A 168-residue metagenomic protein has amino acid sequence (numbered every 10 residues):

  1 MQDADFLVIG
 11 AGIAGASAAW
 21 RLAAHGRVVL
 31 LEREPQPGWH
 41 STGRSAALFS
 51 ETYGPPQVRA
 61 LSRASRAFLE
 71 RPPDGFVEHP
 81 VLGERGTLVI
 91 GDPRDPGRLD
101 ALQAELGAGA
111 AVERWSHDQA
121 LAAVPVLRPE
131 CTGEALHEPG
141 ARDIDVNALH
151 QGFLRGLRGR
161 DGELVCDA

Functional and structural regions predicted by a protein language model:
M1-A14, V29: Beta1/beta-strand and adjacent pyrophosphate-binding region of the FAD-binding site in flavoprotein oxidoreductases
G10, E32, G91: Short beta-strand/turn micro-motifs composed of small residues that flank or help shape donor/cofactor-binding pockets
A19, A23, G156: Gly/Ala-rich phosphate-binding loop of Rossmann-like dinucleotide-binding domains, activating on the conserved
A23-T42: Glycine-rich FAD pyrophosphate-binding loop
E34-Q36, A120, F153: Short beta-to-alpha linker loops that shape the active-site pocket of alpha/beta-hydrolase fold enzymes
H40-A46, L127: Short, flexible, mixed-charge acidic loops at enzyme active sites
A46-A123: Dinucleotide-binding Rossmann-like beta1-alpha1 core, especially the glycine-rich loop that anchors the ADP
L136-A168: Helical element adjacent to the flavin cofactor pocket in flavoenzyme catalytic cores
